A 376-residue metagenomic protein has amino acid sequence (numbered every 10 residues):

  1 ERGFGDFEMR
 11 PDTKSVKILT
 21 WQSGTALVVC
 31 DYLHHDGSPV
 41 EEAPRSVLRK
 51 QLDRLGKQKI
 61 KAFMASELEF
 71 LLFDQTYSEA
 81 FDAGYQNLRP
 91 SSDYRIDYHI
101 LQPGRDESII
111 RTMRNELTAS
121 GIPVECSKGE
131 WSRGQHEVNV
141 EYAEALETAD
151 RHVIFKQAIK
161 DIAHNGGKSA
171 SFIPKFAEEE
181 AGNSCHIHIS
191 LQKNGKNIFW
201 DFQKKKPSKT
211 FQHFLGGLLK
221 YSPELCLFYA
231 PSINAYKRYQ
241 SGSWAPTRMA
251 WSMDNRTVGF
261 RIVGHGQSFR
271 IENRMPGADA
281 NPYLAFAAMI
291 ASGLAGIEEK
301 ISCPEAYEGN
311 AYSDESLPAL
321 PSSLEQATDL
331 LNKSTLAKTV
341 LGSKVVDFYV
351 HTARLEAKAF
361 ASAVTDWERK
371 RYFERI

Functional and structural regions predicted by a protein language model:
E1-I376: Glycine-rich, acidic/polar active-site loops that bind/position phosphate-bearing ligands
